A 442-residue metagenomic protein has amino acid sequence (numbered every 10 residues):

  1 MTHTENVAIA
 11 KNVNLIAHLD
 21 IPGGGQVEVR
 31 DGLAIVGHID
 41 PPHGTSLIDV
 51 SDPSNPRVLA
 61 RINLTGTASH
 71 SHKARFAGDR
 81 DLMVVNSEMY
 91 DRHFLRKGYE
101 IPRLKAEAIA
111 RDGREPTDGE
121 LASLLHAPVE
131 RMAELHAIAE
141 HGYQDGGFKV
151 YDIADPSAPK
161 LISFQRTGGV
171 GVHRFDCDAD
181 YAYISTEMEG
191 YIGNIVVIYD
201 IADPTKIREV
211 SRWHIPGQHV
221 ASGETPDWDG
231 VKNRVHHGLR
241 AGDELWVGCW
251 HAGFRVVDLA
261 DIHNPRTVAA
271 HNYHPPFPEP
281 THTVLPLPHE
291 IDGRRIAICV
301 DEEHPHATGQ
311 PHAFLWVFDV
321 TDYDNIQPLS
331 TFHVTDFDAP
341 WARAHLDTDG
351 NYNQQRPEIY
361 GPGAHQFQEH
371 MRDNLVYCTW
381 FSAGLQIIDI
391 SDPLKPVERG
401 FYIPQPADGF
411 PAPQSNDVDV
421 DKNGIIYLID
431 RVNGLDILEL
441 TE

Functional and structural regions predicted by a protein language model:
M1-E442: Feature marking well-ordered beta-strand scaffolds used for ligand recognition
